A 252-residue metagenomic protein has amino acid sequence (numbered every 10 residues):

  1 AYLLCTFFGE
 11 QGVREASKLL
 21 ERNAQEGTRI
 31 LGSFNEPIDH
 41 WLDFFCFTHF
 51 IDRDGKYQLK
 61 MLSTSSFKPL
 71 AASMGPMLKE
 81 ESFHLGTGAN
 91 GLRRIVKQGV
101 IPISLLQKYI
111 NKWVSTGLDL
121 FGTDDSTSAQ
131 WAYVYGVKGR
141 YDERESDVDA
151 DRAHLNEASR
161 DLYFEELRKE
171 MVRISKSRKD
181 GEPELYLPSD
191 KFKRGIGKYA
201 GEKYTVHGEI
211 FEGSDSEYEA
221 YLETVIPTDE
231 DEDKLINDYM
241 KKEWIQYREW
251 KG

Functional and structural regions predicted by a protein language model:
A1-R22, A89-L92: Conserved alpha-helical segments that form or flank metal/cofactor-binding pockets of metalloenzymes
Y2, R53-Y57, F83-N90, S115 (+2 more regions): Generic structural signal for well-ordered, non-membrane alpha-helices
L20-T48, Q98-G99, W113-W131: Acidic/His metal-coordination segments adjacent to aromatic residues that form catalytic metal sites in metalloenzymes
T28-N35, C46, K60-M61, P69 (+4 more regions): Domain-scale activation on soluble regions of proteins
G32-T87: Internal, conserved structured core segments that host functional sites
H40, F67, G99-P102, T228: Helix N-cap and loop-to-helix transition residues
P69-A132: A contiguous pocket-lining binding segment that forms or flanks enzyme active sites
S104-G252: Extended, helix-rich structural scaffolds rather than catalytic motifs
